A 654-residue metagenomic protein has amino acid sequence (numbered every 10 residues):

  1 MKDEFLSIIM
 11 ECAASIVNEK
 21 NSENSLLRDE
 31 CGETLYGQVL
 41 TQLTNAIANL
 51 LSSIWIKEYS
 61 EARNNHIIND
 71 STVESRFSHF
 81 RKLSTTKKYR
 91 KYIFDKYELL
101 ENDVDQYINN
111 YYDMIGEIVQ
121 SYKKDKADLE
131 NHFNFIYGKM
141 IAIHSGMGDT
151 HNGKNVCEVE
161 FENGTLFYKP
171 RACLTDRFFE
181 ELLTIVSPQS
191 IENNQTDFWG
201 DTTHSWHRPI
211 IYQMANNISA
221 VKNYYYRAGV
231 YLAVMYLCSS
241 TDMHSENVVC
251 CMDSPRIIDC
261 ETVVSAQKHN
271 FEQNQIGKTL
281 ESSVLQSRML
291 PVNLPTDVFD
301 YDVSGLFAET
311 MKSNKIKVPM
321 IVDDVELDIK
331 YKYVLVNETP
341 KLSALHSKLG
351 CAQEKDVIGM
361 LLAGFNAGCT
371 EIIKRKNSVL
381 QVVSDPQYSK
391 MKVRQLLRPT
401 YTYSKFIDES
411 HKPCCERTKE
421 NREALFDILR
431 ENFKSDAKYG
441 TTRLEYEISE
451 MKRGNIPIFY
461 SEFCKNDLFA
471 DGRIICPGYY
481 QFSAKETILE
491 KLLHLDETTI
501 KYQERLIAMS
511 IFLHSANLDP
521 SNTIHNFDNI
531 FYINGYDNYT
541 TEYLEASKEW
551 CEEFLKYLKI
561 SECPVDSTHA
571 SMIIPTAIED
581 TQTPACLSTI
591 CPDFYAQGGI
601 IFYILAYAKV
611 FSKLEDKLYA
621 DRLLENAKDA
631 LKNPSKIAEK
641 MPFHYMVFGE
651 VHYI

Functional and structural regions predicted by a protein language model:
M1-S71, R76-V119, K123, S254-E552: C-terminal catalytic region of ATP-dependent kinase domains
G32, Y36, L40-D103, Y107-S240 (+1 more regions): Conserved ATP-binding subdomain of kinase catalytic cores across diverse folds
E246-V248: Hydrophobic residue at the +6 position relative to the catalytic HRD Asp in the kinase catalytic loop
C250-M252: Activation-loop N-terminal segment of eukaryotic-like protein kinases
L290-V292, I533-T540, G599-L614, V651-I654: Well-ordered alpha-helical scaffold segments within catalytic/enzyme domains
H525-C591, A596, Y607, F611: Low-complexity, Ser/Thr/Pro/Gly-enriched N-terminal "stalk/linker" regions
W550-H569, L618-A638: Long, well-ordered core segments of solenoidal/helical folds
D580-G598, K632-G649: Solvent-exposed loop and edge beta-strand segments that line ligand/cofactor-binding and catalytic clefts
